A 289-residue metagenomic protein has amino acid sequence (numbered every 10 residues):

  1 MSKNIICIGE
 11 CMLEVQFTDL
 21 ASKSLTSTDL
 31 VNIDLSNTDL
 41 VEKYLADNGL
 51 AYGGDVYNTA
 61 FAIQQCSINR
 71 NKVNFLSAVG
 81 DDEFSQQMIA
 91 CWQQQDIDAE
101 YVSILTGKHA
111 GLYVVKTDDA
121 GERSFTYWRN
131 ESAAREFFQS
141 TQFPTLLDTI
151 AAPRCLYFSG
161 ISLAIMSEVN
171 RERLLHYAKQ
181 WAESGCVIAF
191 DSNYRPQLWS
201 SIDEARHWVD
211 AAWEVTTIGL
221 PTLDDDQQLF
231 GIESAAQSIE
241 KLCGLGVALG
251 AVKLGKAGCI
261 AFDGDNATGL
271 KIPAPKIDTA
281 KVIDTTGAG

Functional and structural regions predicted by a protein language model:
M1-I6, S22-N32, A235-G289: Conserved phosphate-binding/catalytic region of the ribokinase-like
N4-L13, A189: Short, hydrophobic/glycine-enriched beta-strand segments
F17, A60-K72, T117: Alpha-helix C-terminal capping segments
A21-T26, V31, V41, L45 (+1 more regions): Conserved N-terminal subdomain of the carbohydrate kinase-like
D55-C66, L175-Q180: Histidine-anchored nucleotide/phosphate-binding helix
I63, T222, G289: Short, conserved phosphate/pyrophosphate- and ester-handling motifs at nucleotide-, phospho-/glycolipid
L146-T149, A211-A212, C243: Structural alpha-helical scaffold elements that stabilize or flank donor/cofactor-binding regions in carbohydrate
C155, I161-E240, A257-C259: Conserved beta-alpha-beta core of the PfkB/ribokinase-like small-molecule kinase fold
